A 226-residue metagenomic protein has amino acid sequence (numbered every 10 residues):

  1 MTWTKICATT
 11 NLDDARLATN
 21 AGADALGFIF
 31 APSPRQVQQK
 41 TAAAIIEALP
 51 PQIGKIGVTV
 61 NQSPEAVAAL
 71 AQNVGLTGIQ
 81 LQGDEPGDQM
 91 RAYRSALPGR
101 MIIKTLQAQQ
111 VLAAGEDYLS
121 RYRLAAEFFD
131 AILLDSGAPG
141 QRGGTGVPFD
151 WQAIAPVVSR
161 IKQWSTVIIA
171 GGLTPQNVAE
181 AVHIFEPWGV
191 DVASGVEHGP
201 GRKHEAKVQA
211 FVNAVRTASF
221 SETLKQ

Functional and structural regions predicted by a protein language model:
M1-K5: Extreme N-terminal starter segment of soluble prokaryotic enzymes
L17-N20, A44, A69-N73, A92 (+2 more regions): Well-formed, non-transmembrane alpha-helical positions, independent of function
A18, I79, I132, D150 (+4 more regions): Conserved, mostly hydrophobic/aromatic
A25, F30-P34, T41, A48-I168: Conserved anion-binding
K40-L49, R91-Y93, A193-Q226: C-terminal helical cap(s) of enzyme catalytic domains, especially alpha/beta-barrels
G75-L76, P187-V190: Proline-aspartate-enriched helix->loop->beta-strand connector
R160, I168-H183, E197: A C-terminal functional module that forms or caps the active site or interfaces directly with catalytic machinery
